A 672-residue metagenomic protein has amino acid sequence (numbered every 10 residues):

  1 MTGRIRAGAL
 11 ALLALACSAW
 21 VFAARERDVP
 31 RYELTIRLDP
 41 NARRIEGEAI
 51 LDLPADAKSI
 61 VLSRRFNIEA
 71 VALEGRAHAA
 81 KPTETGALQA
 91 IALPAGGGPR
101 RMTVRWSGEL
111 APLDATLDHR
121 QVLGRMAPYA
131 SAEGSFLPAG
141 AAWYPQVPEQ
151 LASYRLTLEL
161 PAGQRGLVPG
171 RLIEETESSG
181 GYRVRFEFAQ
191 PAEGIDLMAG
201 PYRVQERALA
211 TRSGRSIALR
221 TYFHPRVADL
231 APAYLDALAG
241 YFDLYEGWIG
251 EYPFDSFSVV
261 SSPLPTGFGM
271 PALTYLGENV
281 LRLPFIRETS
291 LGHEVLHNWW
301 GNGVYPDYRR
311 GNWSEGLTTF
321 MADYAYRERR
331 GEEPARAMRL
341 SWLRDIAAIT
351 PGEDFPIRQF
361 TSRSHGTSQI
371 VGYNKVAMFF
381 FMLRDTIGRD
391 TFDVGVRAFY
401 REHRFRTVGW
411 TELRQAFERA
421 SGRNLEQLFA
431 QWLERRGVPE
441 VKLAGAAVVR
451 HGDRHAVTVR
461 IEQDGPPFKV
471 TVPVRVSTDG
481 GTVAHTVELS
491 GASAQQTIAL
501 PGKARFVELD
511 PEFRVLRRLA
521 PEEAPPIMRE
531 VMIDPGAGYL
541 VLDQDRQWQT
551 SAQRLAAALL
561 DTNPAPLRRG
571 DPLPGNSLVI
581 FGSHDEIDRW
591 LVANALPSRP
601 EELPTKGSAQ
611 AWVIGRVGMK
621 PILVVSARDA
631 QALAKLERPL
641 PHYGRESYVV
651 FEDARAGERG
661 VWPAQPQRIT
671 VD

Functional and structural regions predicted by a protein language model:
G47, P145-G292, F320-D323: Hydrophobic helix-coil surface modules that form long, contiguous segments used for peptide/substrate interaction
K58, I68-E74, L425-E426, P439-D510: Beta-strand-rich binding/interaction modules
R65-L123, S179-G180, G491-K503: A surface-exposed beta-strand-loop module
W106-Y154, L209, F513-G536: Glycine/proline-rich low-complexity spacer/linker segments in large multi-domain proteins
A189, F285, E315-M382, T386-I387 (+1 more regions): Acidic/His/Gly-enriched intrinsically disordered linker/tail segments that often contain short helix/coil "MoRF-like"
T274-A337, V396: Zinc-dependent metallopeptidase catalytic helix centered on the HExxH motif and its immediate flanking segment
Q369-V459: Amphipathic alpha-helical substructures
P525-D672: Solvent-exposed alpha-helical segments and adjacent loops that form catalytic or protein-interaction surfaces
